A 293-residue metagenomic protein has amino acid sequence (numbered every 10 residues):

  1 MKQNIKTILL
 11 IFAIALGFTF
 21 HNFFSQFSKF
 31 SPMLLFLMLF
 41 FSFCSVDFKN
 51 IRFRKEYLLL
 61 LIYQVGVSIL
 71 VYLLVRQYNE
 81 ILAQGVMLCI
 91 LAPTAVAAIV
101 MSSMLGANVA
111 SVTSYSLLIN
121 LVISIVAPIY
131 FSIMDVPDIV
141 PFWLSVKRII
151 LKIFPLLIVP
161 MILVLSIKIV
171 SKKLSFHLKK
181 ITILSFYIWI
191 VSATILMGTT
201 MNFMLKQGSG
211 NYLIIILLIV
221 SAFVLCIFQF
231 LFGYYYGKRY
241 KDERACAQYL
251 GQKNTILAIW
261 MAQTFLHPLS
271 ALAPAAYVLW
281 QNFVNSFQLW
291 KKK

Functional and structural regions predicted by a protein language model:
M1-K293: Alpha-helical transmembrane segments of multi-pass small-molecule/ion transporters
